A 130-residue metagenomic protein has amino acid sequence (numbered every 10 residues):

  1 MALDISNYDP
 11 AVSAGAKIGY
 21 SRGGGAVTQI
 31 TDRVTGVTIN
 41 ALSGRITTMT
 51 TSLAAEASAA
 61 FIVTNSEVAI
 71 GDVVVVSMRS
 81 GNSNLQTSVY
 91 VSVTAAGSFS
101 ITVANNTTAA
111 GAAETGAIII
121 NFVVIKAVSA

Functional and structural regions predicted by a protein language model:
M1-V68, R79-S80, T94-A130: Extracellular receptor-binding modules and their adjoining Ser/Thr/Gly/Asp/Asn-rich linkers
V74-S77: Short, surface-exposed alpha-helix to beta-strand junction/turn motifs within ectodomains of secreted and cell-envelope
Q86-T94: Glycan-recognition/cleft segments
